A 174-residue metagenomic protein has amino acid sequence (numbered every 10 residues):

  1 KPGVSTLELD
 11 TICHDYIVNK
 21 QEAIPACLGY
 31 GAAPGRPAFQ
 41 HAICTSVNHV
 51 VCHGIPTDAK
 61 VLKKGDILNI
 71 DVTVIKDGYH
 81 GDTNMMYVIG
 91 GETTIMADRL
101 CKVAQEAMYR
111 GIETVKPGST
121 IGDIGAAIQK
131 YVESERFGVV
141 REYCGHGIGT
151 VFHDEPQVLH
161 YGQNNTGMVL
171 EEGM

Functional and structural regions predicted by a protein language model:
K1-M174: Active-site neighborhoods and metal-handling regions in enzymes and metal-associated proteins
